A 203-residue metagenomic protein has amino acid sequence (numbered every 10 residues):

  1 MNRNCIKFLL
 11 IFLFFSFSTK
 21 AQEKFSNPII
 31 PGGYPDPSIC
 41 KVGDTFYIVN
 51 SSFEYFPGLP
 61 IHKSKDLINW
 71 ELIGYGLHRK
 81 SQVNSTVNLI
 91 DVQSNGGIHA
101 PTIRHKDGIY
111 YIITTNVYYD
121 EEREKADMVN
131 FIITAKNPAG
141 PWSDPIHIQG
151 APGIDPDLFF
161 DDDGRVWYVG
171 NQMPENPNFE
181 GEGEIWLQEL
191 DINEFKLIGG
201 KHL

Functional and structural regions predicted by a protein language model:
M1-E23: Bacterial Sec-dependent N-terminal signal peptides
A21-L203: Carbohydrate-active catalytic/glycan-binding domains of CAZyme proteins, especially the secreted or lumenal ectodomains
